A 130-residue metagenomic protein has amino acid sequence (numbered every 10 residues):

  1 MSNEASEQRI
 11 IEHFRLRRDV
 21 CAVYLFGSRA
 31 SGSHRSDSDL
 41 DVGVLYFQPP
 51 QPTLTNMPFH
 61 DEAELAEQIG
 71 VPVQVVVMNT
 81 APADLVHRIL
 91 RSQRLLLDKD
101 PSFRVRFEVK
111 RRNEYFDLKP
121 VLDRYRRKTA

Functional and structural regions predicted by a protein language model:
M1-A22, A30-S36, F47-A130: Catalytic core of pol beta-like nucleotidyltransferases
D41-G43: Short, well-ordered beta-strand segments
